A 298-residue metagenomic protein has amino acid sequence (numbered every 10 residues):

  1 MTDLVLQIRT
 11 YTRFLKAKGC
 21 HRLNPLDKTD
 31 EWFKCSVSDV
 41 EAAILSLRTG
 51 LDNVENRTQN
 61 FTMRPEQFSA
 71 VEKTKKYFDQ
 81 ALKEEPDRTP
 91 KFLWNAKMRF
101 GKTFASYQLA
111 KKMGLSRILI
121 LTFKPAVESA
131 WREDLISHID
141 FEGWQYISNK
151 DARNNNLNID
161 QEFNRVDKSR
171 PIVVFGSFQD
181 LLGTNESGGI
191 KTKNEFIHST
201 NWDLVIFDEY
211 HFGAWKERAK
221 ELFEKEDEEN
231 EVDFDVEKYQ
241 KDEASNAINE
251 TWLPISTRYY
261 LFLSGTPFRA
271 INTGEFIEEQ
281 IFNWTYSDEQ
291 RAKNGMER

Functional and structural regions predicted by a protein language model:
M1-P65: Non-catalytic accessory segments flanking enzymatic or RNA/DNA-binding domains
F61-R88: N-terminal pre-P-loop "Q-motif" helix
K83-L109: Walker A/P-loop
K91-L93, R117-L119, P171-V173, L204: Residue-level preference for the first positions of well-ordered beta-strands
R99, F123, G265-T266: Conserved H-loop
F104-Q108, K112-D140, F178-D180: Conserved Walker A/P-loop ATP-binding site and its immediately adjacent core in helicase/helicase-like ATPase domains
S129, E133, F178-R298: Signature of the SF2 helicase/ATPase Hel1-core->accessory helical subdomain module
D140-S187: Inter-Walker segment of RecA-like/P-loop motor cores
